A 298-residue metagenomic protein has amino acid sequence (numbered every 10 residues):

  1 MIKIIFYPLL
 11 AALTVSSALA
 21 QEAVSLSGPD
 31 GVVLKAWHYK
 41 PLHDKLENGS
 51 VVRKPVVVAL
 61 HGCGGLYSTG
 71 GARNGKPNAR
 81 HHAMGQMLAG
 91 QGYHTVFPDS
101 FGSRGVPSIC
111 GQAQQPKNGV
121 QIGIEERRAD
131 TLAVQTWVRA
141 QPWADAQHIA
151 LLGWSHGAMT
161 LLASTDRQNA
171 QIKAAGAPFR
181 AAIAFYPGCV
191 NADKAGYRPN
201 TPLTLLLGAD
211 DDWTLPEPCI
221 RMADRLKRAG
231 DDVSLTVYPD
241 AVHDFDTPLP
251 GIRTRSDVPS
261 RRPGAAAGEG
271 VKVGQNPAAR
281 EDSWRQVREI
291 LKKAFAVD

Functional and structural regions predicted by a protein language model:
I5-T14: Bacterial N-terminal signal peptides
A20-V52: N-terminal cap/lid segment of alpha/beta-hydrolase-fold proteins
V33-K35, V51-V52, V56-R139, L249-P250 (+1 more regions): Serine-hydrolase catalytic machinery in alpha/beta-hydrolase-like enzymes
L42, L66, I122-P199: Primarily recognizes the serine-hydrolase "nucleophile elbow" in alpha/beta-hydrolase and SGNH/GDSL folds
F185, D232-D298: C-terminal catalytic histidine-bearing segment of alpha/beta-hydrolase fold enzymes
L205-L207: Short beta-strand/loop motif that positions the catalytic acidic residue of the alpha/beta-hydrolase fold
D210-T214, D244: Acidic catalytic loop of the alpha/beta-hydrolase fold
L215-R225, P250: Short alpha-helix in the alpha/beta-hydrolase fold that links the catalytic acid
